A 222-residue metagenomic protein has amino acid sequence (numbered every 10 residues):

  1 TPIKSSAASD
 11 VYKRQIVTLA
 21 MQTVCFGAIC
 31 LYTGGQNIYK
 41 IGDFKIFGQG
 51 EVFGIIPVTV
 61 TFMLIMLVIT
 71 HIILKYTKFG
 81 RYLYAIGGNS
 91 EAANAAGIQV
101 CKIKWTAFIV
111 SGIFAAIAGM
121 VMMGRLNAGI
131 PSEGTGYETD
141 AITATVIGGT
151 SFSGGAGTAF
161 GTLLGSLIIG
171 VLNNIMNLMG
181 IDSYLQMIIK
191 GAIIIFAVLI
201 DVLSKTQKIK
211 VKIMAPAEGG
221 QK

Functional and structural regions predicted by a protein language model:
T1-A8, Y12: Single conserved hydrophobic/aromatic residue that forms the stacking wall/gate of nucleotide- or nucleobase-binding
R14-F79, I103-T106, R125-G134, L185 (+1 more regions): Transmembrane helix-bundle core of multi-pass membrane transporters and related energy-transducing complexes
Q22-I29, F62-I72, S111-G119, T145-T150 (+2 more regions): Hydrophobic core segments of alpha-helical transmembrane domains in multi-pass membrane transport and ion-translocation
Q36-N37, I117-N127, N174-M179, L199-K208: Transmembrane helix-loop junctions in multi-pass membrane proteins
F79-K104: Short cytoplasmic-facing helical segments at TM-TM junctions of multi-pass membrane proteins
A95, Q99-K102, M176-K222: Cytosolic-side transmembrane-helix boundaries in multi-pass membrane proteins
Q99-M123, T139: Transmembrane alpha-helices
A115, R125-G191: Transmembrane alpha-helical segments in multi-pass inner-membrane proteins
